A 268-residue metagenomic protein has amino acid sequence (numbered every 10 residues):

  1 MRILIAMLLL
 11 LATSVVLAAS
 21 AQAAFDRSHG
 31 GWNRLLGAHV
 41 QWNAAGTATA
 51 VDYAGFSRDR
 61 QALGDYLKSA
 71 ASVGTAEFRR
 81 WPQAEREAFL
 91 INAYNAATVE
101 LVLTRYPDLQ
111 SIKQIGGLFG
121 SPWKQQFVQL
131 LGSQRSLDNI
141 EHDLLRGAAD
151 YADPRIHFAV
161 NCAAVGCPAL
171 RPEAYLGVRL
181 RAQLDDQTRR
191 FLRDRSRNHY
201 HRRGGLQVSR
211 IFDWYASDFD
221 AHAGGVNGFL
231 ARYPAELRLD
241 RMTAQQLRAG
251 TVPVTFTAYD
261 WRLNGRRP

Functional and structural regions predicted by a protein language model:
M1-L4: Positively charged n-region of N-terminal signal peptides that target proteins for export
A6-V15: Bacterial N-terminal signal peptides
V16-Q22: Sec/Tat signal peptide C-region and signal peptidase I cleavage site
Q22-R80, A84-I91, N95-P268: Interaction/scaffold regions that mediate signaling and macromolecular assembly across diverse proteins
